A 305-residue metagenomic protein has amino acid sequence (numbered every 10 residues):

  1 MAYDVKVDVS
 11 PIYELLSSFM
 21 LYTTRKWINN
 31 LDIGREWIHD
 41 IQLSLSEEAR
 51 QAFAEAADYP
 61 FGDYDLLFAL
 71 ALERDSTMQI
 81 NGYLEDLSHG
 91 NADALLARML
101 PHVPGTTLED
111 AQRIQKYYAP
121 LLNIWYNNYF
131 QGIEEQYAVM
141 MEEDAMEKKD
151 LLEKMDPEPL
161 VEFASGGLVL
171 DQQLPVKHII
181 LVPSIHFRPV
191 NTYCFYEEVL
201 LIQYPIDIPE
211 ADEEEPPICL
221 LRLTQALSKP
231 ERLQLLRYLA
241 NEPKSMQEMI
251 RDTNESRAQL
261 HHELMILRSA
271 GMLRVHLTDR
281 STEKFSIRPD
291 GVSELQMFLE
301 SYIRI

Functional and structural regions predicted by a protein language model:
M1-L174: N-terminal, charged low-complexity regulatory/assembly segments
A145-L223: C-terminal regulatory or interaction extensions
P230-L233, L239-S245: Short capping segments at the starts of secondary-structure elements
I250-R251, R268-S269: Alpha-helical residues within the helix-turn-helix
L273-D279: Beta-hairpin "wing" of winged helix-turn-helix
K284-I305: Conserved segment of winged-helix/HTH DNA-binding domains
